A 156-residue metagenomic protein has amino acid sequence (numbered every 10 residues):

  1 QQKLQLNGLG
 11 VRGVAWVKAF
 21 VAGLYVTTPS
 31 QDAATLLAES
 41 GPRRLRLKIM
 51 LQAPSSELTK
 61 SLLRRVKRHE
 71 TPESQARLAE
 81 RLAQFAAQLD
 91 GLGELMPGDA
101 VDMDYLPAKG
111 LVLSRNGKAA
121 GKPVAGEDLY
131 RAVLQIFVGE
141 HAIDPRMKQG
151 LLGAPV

Functional and structural regions predicted by a protein language model:
Q1-P42, P72: N-terminal secretory signal peptides
L4, A120-G121: Generic structural signal for well-ordered beta-strand positions
L9, V14, Q52, L134 (+2 more regions): Short capping/connector residues at structural and topological boundaries
S30-A108: Mid-length scaffold segments of soluble, non-membrane domains
G110-L113: Short polybasic amphipathic segments
R115-K118: Short strand-turn-strand beta-turns centered on an Asx-Gly dipeptide
K122-M147: Flexible glycine-rich active-site/ligand-binding loops centered on an Asp-His dyad
P145-V156: Cysteine/selenocysteine-centered motifs that mediate thiol-based redox chemistry or coordinate metal-sulfur cofactors
